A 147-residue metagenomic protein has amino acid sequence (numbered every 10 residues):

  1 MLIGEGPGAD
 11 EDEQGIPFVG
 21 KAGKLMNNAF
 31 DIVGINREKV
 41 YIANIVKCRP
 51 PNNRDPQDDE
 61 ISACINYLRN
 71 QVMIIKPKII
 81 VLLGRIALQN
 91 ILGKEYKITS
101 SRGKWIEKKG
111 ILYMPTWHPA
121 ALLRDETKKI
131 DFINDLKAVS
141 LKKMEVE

Functional and structural regions predicted by a protein language model:
M1-E147: A polyanion-binding, active-site-adjacent surface
